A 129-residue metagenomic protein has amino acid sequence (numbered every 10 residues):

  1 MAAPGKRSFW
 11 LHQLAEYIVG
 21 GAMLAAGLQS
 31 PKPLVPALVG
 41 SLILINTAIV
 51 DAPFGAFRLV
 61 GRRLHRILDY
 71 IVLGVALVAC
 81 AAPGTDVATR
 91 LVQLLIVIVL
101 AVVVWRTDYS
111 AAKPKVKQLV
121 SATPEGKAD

Functional and structural regions predicted by a protein language model:
M1-K6, A25-K32, D51-G61: Short juxtamembrane and helix-loop transition motifs at transmembrane-helix boundaries in membrane proteins
M1-L11, A111-D129: Intrinsic N-terminal pre-sequences and regulatory tails
P4-H12, A22, A37-A48, A81 (+1 more regions): Trp/Gly-enriched beta-strand/coil motifs that build multi-repeat beta-propeller-like domains and related W-rich binding
H12-K32: Membrane-helix boundary elements
I18-A25, V72-C80: Hydrophobic, membrane-inserted alpha-helices
L28-V35, G84-T89: Transmembrane helix interruption/hinge and helix-loop junction motifs
V35-L68, A101-K115: A low-complexity, Ser/Thr/Gly/Pro-enriched, surface-exposed linker/loop concept that marks segments flanking
L77-L94: Membrane-helix boundary connector in multi-pass membrane proteins
